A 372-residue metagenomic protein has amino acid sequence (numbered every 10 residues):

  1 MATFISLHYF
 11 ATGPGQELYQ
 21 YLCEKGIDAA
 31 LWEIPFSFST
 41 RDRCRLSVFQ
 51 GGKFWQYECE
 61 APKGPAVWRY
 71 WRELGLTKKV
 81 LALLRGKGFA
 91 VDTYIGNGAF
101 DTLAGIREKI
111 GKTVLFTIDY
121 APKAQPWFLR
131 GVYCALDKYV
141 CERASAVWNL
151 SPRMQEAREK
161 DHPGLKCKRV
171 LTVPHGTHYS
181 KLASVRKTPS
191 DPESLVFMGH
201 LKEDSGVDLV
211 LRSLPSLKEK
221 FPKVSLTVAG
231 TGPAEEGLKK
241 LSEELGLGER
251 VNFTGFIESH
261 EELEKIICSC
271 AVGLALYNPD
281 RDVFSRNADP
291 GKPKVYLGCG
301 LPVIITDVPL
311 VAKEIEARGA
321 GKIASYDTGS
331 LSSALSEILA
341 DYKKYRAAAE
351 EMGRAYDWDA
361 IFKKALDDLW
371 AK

Functional and structural regions predicted by a protein language model:
T12-Q16, S39-T40, Y70-L81, D92-G111 (+2 more regions): An aromatic- and histidine-rich active-site surface loop
L81, R85, L129-N149: Membrane-proximal helix-turn-helix segments that form the acceptor-binding/catalytic region of lipid-linked
G105, K138, E142-R169, T177-Y179 (+1 more regions): A short, active-site helix/loop in glycosyltransferases that binds the activated sugar's phosphate group
W148, T188-L214, T227: Conserved donor-binding/catalytic core segment of Leloir-type glycosyltransferases
E236-E261, I266, V272: Nucleotide-activated donor-binding/catalytic signature segment of Leloir-type glycosyltransferases, i.e., the conserved
I266-R286, L301: Acidic donor-binding loop of glycosyltransferase active sites
A317-G329, L335-Y342: Conserved acidic donor-binding segment of nucleotide-sugar-dependent glycosyltransferases
Y326-T328, A340-W370: A charged, aromatic-enriched C-terminal amphipathic alpha-helix characteristic of glycosyltransferases across folds
